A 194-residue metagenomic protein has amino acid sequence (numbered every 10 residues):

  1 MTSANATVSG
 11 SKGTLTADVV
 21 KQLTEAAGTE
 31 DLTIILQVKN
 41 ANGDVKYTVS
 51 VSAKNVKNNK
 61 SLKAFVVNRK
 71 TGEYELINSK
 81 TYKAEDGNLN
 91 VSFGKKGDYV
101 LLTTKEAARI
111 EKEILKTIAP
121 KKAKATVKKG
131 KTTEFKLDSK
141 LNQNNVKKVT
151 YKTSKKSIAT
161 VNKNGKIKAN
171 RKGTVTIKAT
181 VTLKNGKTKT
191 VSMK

Functional and structural regions predicted by a protein language model:
M1-K70, K105-A107: Proteolytic processing hotspots in large secreted/extracellular or virion-associated proteins and select intracellular
T29, N40-D44, K57, A84 (+4 more regions): Surface-exposed coil/turn segments at beta-strand junctions on protein surfaces, enriched
T33-I34, T71-S79, S157-T160: Surface-exposed loop/edge segments in extracytoplasmic proteins
T48-A53, N88-G94, N164-K166: Exposed aromatic-hydrophobic patches
K60, G97, G173-I177: Exposed beta-strand face motif in extracellular beta-rich ectodomains
T71-K95: Short, surface-exposed beta-strand/turn "edge" patches of beta-sheet domains
N88-I110: C-terminal beta-strand-rich structural cap/linker in extracellular carbohydrate-active enzymes
R109-K194: Extracytoplasmic soluble-region selector
